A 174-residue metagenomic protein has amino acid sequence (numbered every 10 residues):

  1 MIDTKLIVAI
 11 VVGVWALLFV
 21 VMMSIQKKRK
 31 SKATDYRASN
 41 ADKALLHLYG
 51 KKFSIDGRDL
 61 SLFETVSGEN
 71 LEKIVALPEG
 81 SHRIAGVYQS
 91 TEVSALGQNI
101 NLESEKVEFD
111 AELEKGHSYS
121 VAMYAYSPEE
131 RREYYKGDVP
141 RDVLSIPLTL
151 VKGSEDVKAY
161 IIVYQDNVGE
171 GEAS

Functional and structural regions predicted by a protein language model:
M1-A76, V87-S174: Short loop/turn and low-complexity linker motifs enriched in small/turn-promoting residues
G80-I84: A short tyrosine-centered beta-strand micro-motif
